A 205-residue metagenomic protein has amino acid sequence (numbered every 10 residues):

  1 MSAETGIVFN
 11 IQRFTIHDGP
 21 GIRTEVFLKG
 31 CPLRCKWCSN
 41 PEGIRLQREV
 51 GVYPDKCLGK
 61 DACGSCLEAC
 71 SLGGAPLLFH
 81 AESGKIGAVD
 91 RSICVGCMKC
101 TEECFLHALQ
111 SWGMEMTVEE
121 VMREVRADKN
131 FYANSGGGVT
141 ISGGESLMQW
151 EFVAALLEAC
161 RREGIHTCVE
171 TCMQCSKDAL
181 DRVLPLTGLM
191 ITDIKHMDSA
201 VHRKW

Functional and structural regions predicted by a protein language model:
M1-T5: Iron-sulfur (Fe-S) cluster-binding modules
V8-A62, G87-G96: N-terminal pre-triad scaffold of radical SAM enzymes
G21-R23, G84-I86, L106, G136-G138: Short, solvent-exposed beta-strand edge segments and adjacent coil->beta transition regions
K36-G43, G64-K85, V89, K99-M114: Iron-sulfur cluster-binding cysteine motifs and their immediate structural context in ferredoxin-like electron-transfer
L58-C70, Y132-G136: Short, charged helix-to-loop "capping" segments that act as catalytic/coupling loops
G87, S92-I93, G113-E120, E124: FAD-binding FR-type
E119-W205: Conserved AdoMet/S-adenosylmethionine-binding subsite of the radical SAM
